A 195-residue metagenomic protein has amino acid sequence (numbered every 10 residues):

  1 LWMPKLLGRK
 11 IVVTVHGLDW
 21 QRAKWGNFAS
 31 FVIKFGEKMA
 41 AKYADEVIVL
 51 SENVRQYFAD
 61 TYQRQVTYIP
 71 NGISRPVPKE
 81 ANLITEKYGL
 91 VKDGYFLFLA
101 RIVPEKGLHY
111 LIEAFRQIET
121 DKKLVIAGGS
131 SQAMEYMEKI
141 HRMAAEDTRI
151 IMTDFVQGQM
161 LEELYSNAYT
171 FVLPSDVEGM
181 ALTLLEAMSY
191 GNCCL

Functional and structural regions predicted by a protein language model:
L6, S30-E46: Membrane-proximal helix-turn-helix segments that form the acceptor-binding/catalytic region of lipid-linked
N53, G72: Carbohydrate-associated surface elements
P78-L90: A short helix/loop element that forms part of the nucleotide-sugar donor recognition site in Leloir-type
G94, F98, V103-Q117, E135: A conserved mid-protein helix/loop that constitutes part of the nucleotide-sugar donor-binding site
M137-V156: Nucleotide-activated donor-binding/catalytic signature segment of Leloir-type glycosyltransferases, i.e., the conserved
F155-V156, E163-A168: Short alpha-helical donor nucleotide-sugar binding micro-motif in glycosyltransferases
F171-V172, C194-L195: A short hydrophobic beta-strand element within the catalytic core of glycosyltransferases that build diverse glycans
D176: Aromatic "clamp/platform" in nucleotide-sugar-dependent glycosyltransferases that forms part of the donor/acceptor
